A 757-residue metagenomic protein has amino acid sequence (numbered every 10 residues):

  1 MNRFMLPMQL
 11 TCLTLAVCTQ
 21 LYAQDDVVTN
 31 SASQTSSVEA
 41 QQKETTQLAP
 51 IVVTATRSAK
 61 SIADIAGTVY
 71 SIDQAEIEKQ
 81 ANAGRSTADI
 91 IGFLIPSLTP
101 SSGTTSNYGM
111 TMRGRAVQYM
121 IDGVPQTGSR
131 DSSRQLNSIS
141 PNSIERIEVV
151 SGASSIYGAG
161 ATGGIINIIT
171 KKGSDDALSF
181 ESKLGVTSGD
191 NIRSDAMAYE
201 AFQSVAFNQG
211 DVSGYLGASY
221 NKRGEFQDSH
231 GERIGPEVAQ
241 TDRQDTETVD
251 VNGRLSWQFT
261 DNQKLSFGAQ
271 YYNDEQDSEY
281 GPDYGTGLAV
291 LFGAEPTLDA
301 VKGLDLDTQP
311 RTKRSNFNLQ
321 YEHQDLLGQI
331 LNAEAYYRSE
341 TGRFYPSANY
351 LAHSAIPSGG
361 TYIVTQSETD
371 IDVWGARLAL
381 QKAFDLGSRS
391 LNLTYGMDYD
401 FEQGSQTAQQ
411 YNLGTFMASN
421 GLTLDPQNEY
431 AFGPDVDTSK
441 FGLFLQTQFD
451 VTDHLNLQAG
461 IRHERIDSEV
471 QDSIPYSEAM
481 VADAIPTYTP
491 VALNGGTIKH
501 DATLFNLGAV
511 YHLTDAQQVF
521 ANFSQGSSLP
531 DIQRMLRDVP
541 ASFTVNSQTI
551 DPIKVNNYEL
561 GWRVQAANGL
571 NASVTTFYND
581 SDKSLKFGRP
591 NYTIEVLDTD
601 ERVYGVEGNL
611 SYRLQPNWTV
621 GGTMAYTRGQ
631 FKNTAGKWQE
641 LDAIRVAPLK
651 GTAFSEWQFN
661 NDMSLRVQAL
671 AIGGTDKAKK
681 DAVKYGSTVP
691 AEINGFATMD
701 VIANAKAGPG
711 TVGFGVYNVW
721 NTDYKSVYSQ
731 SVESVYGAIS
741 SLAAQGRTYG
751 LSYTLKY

Functional and structural regions predicted by a protein language model:
T54, A88-P125, E145: Extracytoplasmic beta-strand/coil segments of soluble accessory domains associated with Gram-negative outer-membrane
G109, V124-S151, Q203: Short acidic/polar hinge/loop motifs at secondary-structure boundaries that mediate gating or recognition
P141-E181, K756: A beta-strand signature from Gram-negative outer-membrane beta-barrel systems, especially the internal plug domain
K183, D453, L457, N571-S581 (+4 more regions): Gram-negative outer-membrane beta-barrel transporters
R193-G224, D228, E232-E279, K313-S315 (+3 more regions): Transmembrane beta-barrel wall of Gram-negative outer-membrane proteins
Q258, N262-Y272, P310-S477, V510-H512 (+5 more regions): Face-selective signature of the C-terminal outer-membrane beta-barrel domain
Q320-Q324, I330-A348, V510-H512, Q518-P530 (+7 more regions): Membrane-embedded beta-barrel scaffold of Gram-negative outer-membrane proteins
S527, A671-K680, N704-Y757: C-terminal beta-signal and adjacent terminal beta-strands/loops of Gram-negative outer-membrane beta-barrel proteins
